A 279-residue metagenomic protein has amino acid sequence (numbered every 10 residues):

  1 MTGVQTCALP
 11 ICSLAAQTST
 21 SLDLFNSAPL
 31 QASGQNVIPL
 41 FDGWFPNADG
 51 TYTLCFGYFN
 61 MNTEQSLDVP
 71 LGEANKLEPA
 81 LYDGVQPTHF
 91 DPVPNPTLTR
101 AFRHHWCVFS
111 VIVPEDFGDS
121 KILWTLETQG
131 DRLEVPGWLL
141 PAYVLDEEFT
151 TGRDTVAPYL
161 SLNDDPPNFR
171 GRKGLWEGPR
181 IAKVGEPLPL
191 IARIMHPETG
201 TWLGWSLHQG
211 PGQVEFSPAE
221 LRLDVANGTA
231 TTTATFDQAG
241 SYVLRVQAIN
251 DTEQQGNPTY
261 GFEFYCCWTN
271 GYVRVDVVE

Functional and structural regions predicted by a protein language model:
T2-L9: Short, small-residue-biased leader/transition segments that mark boundaries at the very start of proteins
P10-A15: C-terminal segment of classical bacterial N-terminal signal peptides
T18-F25, Q31-F41, F45-N47, Y58-N60 (+6 more regions): Extracellular/lumenal mature domains of secreted and surface-exposed proteins
D42, D91, A101-D116, Q129-G137: Surface-exposed extracytoplasmic segments
Y52-Y58: Short, well-ordered beta-strand segments enriched in hydrophobic/aromatic residues
P79-W106: Extended, solvent-exposed segments with strong compositional bias
F117-G130, L244-V246: Short, aromatic- and glycine-rich surface loops/edge beta-strands on solvent-exposed regions
T128-V135, N250-G256: Short acidic/polar inter-strand loop motif in beta-rich domains
